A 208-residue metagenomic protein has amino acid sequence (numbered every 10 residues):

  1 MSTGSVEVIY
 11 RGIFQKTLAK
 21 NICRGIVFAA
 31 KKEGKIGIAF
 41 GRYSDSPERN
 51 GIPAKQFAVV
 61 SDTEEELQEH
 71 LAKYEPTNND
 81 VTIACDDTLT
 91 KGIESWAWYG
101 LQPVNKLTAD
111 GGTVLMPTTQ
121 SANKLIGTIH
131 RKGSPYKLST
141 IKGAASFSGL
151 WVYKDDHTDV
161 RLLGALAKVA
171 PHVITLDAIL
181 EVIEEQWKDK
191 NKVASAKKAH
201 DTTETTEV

Functional and structural regions predicted by a protein language model:
M1-V208: Active-site cofactor/cluster-binding pocket
